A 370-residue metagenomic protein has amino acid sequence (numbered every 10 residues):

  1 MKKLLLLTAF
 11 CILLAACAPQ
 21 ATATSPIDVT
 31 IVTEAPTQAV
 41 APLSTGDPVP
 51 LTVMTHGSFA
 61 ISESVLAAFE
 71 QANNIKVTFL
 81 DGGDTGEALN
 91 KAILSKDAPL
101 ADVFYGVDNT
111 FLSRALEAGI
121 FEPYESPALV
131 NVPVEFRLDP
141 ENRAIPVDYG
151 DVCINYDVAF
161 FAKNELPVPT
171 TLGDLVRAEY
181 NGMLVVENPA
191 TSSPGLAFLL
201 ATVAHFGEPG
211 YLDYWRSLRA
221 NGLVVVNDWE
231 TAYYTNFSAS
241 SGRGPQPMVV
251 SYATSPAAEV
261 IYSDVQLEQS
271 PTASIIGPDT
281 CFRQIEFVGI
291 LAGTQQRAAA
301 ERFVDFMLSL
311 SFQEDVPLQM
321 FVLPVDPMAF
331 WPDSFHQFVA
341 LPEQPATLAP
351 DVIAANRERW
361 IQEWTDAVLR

Functional and structural regions predicted by a protein language model:
L13-A16: C-terminal motif of bacterial Sec signal peptides marking the signal peptidase cleavage site
A18-Q20: Bacterial signal peptide processing site
V29-A35, A39-R114, R370: Early extracytoplasmic/lumenal segment of secretory-pathway proteins
E63, A67, T85-F121, V130-P140 (+2 more regions): Pocket-flanking alpha-helical
P99-F104, E122-A159, L172-G173, G182-P189: A structural signal for short loop-to-beta-strand junctions that line the ligand-binding cleft of periplasmic/secreted
N109-I120, D139-P167, G195-H205, R283-G289: Periplasmic solute-binding protein
L200-I275, D279-T280: Ligand-binding pocket segment of bilobal, Venus flytrap-like solute-binding proteins
L291-T347: Mature extracytoplasmic/periplasmic domains
